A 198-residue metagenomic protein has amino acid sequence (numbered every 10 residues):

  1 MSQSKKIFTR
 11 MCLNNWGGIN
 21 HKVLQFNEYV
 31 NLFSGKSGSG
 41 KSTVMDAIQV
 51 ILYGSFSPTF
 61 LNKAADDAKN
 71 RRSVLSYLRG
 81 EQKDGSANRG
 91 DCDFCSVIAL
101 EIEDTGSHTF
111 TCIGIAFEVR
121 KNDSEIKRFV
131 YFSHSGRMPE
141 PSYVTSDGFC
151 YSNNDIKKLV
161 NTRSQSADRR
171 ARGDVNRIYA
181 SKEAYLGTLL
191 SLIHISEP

Functional and structural regions predicted by a protein language model:
M1-C150, N154-K158, T162-V175, A184-Y185: Extreme N-terminal "head/tail" segments of very large remodeling/mechanoenzyme assemblies
S191-P198: Residue-level detector of conserved catalytic or cofactor/ligand-binding positions in enzyme active sites
